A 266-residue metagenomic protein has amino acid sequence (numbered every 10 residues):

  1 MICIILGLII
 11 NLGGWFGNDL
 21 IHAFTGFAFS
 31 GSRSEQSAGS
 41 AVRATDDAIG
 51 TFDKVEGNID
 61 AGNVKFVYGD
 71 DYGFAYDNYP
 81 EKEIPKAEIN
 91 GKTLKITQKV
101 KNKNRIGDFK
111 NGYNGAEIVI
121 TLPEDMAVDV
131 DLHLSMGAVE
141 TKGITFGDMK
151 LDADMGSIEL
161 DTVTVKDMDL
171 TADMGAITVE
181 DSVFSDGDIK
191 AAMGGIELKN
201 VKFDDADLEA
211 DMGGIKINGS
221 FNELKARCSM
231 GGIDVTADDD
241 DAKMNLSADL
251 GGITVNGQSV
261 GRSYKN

Functional and structural regions predicted by a protein language model:
M1-L12: Hydrophobic membrane-insertion alpha-helices, especially the h-region of bacterial N-terminal signal peptides
I2-C3, T51, K202, S220: Hydrophobic alpha-helical segments and their boundary regions
N11-V100, F109-H133, A138-K150, I158-D161 (+3 more regions): Short linear S-[DN]-x-LW-Φ motif typified by the pepsin-like aspartic protease active-site region
K99, D161-V163, D167-A172, A176-N266: Short, surface-exposed interaction patches in beta-rich subdomains that mediate adhesion/assembly near membranes
